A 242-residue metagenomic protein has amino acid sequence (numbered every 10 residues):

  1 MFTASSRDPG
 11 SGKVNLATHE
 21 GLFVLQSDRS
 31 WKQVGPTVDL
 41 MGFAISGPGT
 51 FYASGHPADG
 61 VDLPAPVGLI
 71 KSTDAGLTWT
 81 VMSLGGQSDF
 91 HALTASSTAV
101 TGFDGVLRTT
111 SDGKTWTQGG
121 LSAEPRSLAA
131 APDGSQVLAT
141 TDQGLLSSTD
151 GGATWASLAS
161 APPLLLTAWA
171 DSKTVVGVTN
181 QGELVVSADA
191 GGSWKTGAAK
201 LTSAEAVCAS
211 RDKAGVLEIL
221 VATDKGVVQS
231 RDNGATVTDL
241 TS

Functional and structural regions predicted by a protein language model:
M1-F23, D39-F43: Beta-strand-rich domains and repeat architectures in extracellular enzymes and scaffolds, especially beta-propellers
R7-S11, I45-P48, A95-S97, P132-G134 (+2 more regions): Residue-level detector of Asp-centered blade-edge/turn motifs that repeat once per structural unit in beta-propeller
E20, P57-A58, G85, V106 (+3 more regions): Residue-level signature of beta-propeller blades and closely related beta-rich strand-turn architectures in secreted
E20-V34, L40, A65-S83, L107-G120 (+3 more regions): Asp-box/BNR beta-propeller loop motif
T37-M41, G85-F90, S122-S127, S160-L166 (+1 more regions): Short coil/turn segments at the loop-to-beta-strand junctions that recur within blades of beta-propeller repeat folds
G60-P66, G102-F103, A139-T140, T179-N180: Short, solvent-exposed loop/turn segments at conserved positions within beta-propeller repeat blades
T196-C208, S242: Conserved blade-ending motifs and adjacent loop-strand segments that build the rim/top face of beta-propeller domains
